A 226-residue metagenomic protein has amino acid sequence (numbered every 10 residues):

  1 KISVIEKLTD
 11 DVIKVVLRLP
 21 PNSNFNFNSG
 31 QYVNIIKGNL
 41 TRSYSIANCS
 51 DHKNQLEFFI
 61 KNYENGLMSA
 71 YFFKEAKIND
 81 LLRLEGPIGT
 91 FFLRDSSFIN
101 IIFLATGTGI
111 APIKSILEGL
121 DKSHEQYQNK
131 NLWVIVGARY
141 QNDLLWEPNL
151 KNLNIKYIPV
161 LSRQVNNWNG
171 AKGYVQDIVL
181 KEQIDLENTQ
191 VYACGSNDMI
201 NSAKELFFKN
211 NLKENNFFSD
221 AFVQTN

Functional and structural regions predicted by a protein language model:
K1-D80, A138-R139, R163: Ferredoxin-reductase
N54, K61-N226: FNR/FR-type flavoprotein reductase catalytic core
